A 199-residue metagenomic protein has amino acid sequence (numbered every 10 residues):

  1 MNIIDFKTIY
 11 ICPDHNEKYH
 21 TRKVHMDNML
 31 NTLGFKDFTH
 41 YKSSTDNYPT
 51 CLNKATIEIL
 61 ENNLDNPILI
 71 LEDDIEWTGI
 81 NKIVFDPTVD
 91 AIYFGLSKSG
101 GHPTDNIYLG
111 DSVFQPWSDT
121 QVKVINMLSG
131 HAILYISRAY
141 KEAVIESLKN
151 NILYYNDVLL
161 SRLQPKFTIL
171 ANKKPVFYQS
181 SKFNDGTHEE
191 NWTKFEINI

Functional and structural regions predicted by a protein language model:
M1-L71, I75-I199: An acidic/histidine-cluster motif and surrounding catalytic segment that typifies divalent-metal-assisted enzyme active
